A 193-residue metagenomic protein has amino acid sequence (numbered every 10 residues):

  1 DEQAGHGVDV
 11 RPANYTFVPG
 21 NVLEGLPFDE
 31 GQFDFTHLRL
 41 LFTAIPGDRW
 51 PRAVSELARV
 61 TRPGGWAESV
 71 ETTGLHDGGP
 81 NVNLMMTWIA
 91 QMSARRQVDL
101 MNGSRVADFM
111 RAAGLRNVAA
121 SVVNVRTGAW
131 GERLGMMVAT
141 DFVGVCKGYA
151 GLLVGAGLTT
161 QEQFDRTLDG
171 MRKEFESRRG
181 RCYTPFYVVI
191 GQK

Functional and structural regions predicted by a protein language model:
D1-Q3: Conserved SAM/SAH-binding beta-strand->alpha-helix loop
P12-E24: Conserved SAM-binding strand-loop segment of SAM-dependent methyltransferases
L23-F35: A short acidic, Gly/Pro-enriched loop at the edge of an enzyme's catalytic core that lines a small-molecule cofactor
D34-F42, V70: Residues lining the SAM
W50-W66: A short glycine-rich, Lys/Arg-flanked "PGG" loop and its adjoining helix->strand segment in the class I
R62, W66-G144, L152-G155: Conserved catalytic/acceptor-binding region of the Class I
N117-K193: Conserved Class I S-adenosyl-L-methionine
